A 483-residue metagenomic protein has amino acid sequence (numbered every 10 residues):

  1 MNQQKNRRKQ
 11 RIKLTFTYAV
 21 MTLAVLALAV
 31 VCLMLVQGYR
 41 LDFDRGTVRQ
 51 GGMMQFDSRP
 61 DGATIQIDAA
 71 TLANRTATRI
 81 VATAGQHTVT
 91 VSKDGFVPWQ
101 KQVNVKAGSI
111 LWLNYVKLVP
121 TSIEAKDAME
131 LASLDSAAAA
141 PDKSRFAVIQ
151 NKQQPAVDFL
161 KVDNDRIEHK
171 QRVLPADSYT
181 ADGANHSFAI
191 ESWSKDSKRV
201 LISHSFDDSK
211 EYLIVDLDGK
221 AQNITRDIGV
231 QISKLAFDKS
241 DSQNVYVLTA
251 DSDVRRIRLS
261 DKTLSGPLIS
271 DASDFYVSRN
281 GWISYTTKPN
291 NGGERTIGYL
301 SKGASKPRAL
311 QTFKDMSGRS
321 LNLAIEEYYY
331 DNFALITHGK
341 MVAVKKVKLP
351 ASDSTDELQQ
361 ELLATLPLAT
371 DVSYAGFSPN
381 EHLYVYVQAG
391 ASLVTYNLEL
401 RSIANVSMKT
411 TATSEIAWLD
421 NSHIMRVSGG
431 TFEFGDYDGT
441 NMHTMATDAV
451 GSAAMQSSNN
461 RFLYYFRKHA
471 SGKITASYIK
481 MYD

Functional and structural regions predicted by a protein language model:
M1-L160, I190-E191, E211: Short loop/turn and low-complexity linker motifs enriched in small/turn-promoting residues
T121-E130, E168-D182, K220-I228, D261-L268 (+4 more regions): A short beta-strand motif characteristic of beta-propeller blades
L131-A138, T180-S192, V230-D238, I269-W282 (+4 more regions): Repeated scaffold domains used in trafficking and secretory/extracellular systems, primarily beta-propellers
A132-H204, K210, G219, S260 (+4 more regions): Conserved, compact domain cores that house catalytic/ligand-binding motifs in diverse enzymes and effector modules
F146-A147, V200, N244-V245, I283-S284 (+4 more regions): Hydrophobic beta-strand positions that form the internal "hydrophobic ladder" of WD40/Gbeta-like beta-propeller blades
K152-D163, D207-D216, T249-R258, T287-S301 (+4 more regions): Structural motif
L358, L363-V450: Intrinsically disordered, low-complexity segments enriched in Gly and acidic/Ser/Thr residues that form flexible
G451-D483: Blade-level signature of beta-propeller repeat domains, shared across WD40, Kelch, NHL, RCC1 and BNR/Asp-box propellers
